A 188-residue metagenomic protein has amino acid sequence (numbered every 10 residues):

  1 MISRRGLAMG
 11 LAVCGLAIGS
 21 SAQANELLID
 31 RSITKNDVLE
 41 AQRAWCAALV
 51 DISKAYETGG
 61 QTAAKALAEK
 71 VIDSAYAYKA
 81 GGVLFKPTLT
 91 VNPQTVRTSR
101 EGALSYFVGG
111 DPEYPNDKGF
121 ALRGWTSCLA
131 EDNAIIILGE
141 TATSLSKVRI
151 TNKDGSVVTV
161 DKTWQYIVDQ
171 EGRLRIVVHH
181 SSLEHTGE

Functional and structural regions predicted by a protein language model:
M1-G10: Bacterial N-terminal signal peptides that target proteins for export
G10-A12, A22: Cleavable N-terminal signal peptides
Q23-A75: Short, low-complexity N-terminal intrinsically disordered segments enriched in polar/charged residues
G59-D132: A solvent-exposed, acidic/Ser-Thr-rich amphipathic alpha-helical stretch
I137-L145, D154-G187: Short beta-strand edge/turn micro-motifs at domain boundaries
